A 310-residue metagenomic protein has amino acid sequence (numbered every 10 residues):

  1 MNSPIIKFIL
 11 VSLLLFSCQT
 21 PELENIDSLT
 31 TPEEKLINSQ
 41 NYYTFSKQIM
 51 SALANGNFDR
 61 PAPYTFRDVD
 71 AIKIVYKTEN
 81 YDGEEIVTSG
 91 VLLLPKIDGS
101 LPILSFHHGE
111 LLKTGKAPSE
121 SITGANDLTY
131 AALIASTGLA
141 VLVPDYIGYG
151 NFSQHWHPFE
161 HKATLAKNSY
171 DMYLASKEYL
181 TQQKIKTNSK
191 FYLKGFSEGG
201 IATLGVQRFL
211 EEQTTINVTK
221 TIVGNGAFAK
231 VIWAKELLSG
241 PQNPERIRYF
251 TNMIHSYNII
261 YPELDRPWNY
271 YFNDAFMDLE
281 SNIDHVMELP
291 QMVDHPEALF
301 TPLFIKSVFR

Functional and structural regions predicted by a protein language model:
F16-S17: C-terminal motif of bacterial Sec signal peptides marking the signal peptidase cleavage site
T20-G99: Catalytic-loop region of hydrolases
Y81-S89, L93-T137: Short, surface-exposed "cap/lid" segments of acyl-processing enzymes
G124-G150, A166-L174: Active-site machinery of serine-nucleophile hydrolases
F159-T181: Alpha/beta-hydrolase active-site loop
K167, G195-R208: Glycine-rich nucleophile elbow surrounding the catalytic serine of serine-hydrolase chemistry
I185-S197: Alpha/beta-hydrolase fold nucleophile elbow
G224-R310: Accessory cap/linker subdomain of secreted extracellular hydrolases
